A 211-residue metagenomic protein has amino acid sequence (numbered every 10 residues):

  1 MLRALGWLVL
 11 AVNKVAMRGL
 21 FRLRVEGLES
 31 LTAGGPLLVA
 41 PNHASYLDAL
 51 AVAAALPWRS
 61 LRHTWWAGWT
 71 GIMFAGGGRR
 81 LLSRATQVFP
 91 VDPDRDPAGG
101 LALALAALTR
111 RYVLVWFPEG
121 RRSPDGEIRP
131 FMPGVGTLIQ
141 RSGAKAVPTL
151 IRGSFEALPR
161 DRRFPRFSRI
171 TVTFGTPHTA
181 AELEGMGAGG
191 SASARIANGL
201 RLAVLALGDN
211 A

Functional and structural regions predicted by a protein language model:
M1-L20, F74-T86, L158, R162-R169: Alpha-helical membrane-targeting segments
A4-L8, A98-A211: Non-catalytic C-terminal accessory region of glycerolipid acyltransferases and related lyso-lipid remodeling enzymes
G6, N13-H43: Helix-to-loop junction immediately C-terminal to a conserved catalytic motif
K14-L20, P90-D94, D125-G126: Short, flexible loop segments at the rims of nucleotide/cofactor-binding pockets, characterized by
A16-R18, R59, L82-S83, A107 (+1 more regions): A generic structural signal for well-ordered alpha-helical segments
V25, A75-G76, A98-L101: Structural motif corresponding to alpha-helix initiation and N-cap regions
E29, T70, D92-R95, L150 (+1 more regions): Residues at the C-termini of beta-strands that transition into short coil/loop
A33-D94: Catalytic core of membrane glycerolipid acyltransferases/transacylases, capturing the structured, soluble-facing
